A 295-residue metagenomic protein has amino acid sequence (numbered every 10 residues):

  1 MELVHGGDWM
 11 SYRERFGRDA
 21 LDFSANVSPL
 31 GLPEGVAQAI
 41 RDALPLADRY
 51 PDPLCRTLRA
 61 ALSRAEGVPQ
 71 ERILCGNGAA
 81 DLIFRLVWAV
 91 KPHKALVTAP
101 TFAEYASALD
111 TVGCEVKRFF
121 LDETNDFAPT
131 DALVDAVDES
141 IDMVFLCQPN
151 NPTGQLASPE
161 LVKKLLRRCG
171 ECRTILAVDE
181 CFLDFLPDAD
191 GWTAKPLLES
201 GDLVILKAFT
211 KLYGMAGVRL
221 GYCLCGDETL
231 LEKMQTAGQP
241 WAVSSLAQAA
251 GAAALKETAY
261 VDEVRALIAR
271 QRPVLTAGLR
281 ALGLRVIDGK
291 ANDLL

Functional and structural regions predicted by a protein language model:
M1-R49: N-terminal "arm"/small-domain region of PLP-dependent enzymes with the aminotransferase-like
L21, L74, K94-L96: Conserved beta-strand elements of the Class I
L32-P33, L54, D202-R280, L284-I287: PLP-dependent aminotransferase class I/II
P51, S63-R85: Short loop-beta-helix segment that forms the pyridoxal 5′-phosphate
W88-L146: PLP-dependent aminotransferase-like
D110, F127-E139, P152-L176, E180-L212: Active-site pre-lysine segment of PLP-dependent enzymes
R118-F120, M143-N150, L176-E180, I287-G289: Short beta-strands and strand-loop turn motifs
